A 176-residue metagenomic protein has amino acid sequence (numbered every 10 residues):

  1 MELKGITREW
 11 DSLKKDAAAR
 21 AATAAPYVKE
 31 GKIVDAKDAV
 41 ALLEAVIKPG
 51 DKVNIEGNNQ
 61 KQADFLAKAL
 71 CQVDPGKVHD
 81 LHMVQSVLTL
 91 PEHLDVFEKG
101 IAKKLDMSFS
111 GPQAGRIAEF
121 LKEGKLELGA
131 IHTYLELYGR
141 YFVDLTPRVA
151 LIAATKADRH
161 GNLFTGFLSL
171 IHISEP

Functional and structural regions predicted by a protein language model:
M1-S174: Conserved alpha/beta enzyme-core scaffold
